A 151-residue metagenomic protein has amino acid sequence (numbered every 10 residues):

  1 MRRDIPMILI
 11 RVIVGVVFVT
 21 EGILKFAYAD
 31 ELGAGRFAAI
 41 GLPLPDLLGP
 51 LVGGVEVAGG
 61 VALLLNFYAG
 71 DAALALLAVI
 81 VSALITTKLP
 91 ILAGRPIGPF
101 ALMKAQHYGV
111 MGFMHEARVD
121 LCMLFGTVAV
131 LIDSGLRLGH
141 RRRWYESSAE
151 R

Functional and structural regions predicted by a protein language model:
M1-Y28, D46-G54, A58, L64-R151: Extended, low-polarity transmembrane helix blocks
A27-D46: Membrane-interface interhelical connector segments
